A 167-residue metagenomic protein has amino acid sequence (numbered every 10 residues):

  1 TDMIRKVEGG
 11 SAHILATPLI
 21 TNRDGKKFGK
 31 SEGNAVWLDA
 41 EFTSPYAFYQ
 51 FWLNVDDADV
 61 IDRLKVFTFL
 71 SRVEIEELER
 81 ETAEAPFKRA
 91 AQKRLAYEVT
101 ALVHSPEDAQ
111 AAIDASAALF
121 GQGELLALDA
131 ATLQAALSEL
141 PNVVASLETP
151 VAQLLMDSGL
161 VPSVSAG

Functional and structural regions predicted by a protein language model:
T1: Active-site neighborhoods of enzyme catalytic cores
I4-A166: Conserved nucleotide- and phosphate/pyrophosphate-binding catalytic cores in adenylate/nucleotidyl-handling enzymes
